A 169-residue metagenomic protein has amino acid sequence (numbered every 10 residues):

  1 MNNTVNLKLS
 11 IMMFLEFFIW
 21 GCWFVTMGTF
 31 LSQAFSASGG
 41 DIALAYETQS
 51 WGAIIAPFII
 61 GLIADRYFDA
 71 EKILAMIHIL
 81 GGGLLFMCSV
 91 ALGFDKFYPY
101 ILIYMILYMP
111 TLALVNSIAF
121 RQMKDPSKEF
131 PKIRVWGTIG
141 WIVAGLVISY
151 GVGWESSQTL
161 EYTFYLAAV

Functional and structural regions predicted by a protein language model:
N2-A53: Helix-loop boundary and gating motifs at the non-cytosolic
F14, L84, C88, F94-L114 (+1 more regions): Hydrophobic core of transmembrane alpha-helices in multi-pass small-molecule transporters, especially MFS/SLC-type
G28, I60, V143-G153: Small-residue (Gly/Pro/Ala) motifs that create kinks and tight helix-helix packing interfaces
S36, F68, V90-D95: Helix-breaking motifs and short loop linkers at transmembrane-helix boundaries and internal kinks in secondary membrane
S50-F58, W141-I142, L146: Residue-level signature of mid-helix packing/kink "hotspots" within the transmembrane helices of 12-pass Major
I55-D69, V152-G153: Helix-to-loop junctions at the C-terminal end of transmembrane segments in multipass secondary transporters
K72-F86: Structural signature of the two symmetry-related core transmembrane helices
E161-V169: Symmetry-related core transmembrane helices of the 12-TM Major Facilitator Superfamily/SLC fold
